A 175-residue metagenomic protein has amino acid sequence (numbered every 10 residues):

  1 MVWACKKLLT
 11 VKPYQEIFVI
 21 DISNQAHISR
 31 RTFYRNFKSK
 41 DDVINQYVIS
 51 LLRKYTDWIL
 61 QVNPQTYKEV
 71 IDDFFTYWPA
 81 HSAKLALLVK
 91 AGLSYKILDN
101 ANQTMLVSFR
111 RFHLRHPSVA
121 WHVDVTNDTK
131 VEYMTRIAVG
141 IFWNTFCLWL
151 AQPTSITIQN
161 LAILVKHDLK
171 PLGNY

Functional and structural regions predicted by a protein language model:
V2-K6, Q15-E16, N24-H27, Y34-Q65 (+2 more regions): An amphipathic alpha-helix adjacent to DNA-recognition modules
W3, Q46, S50, Q103 (+4 more regions): Short, residue-level hotspots on alpha-helical faces of the histone-fold and other alpha-helical interaction modules
A4-K12, K54-Q61, I137, I141-Q152: Solvent-exposed, amphipathic alpha-helical segments
V19: Helix-turn-helix DNA-binding elements, focusing on the entry/boundary residues of the two helices that contact DNA
N36, F112-H116, L172: Terminal, non-globular segments
T66-G92, K96-R115: Helical hydrophobic small-molecule/effector-binding pocket
S94-H122, T129-N144: Amphipathic alpha-helical packing segments from all-alpha helical-bundle domains
V139, L148-Y175: C-terminal peripheral helix-coil segments that are non-catalytic and often amphipathic
